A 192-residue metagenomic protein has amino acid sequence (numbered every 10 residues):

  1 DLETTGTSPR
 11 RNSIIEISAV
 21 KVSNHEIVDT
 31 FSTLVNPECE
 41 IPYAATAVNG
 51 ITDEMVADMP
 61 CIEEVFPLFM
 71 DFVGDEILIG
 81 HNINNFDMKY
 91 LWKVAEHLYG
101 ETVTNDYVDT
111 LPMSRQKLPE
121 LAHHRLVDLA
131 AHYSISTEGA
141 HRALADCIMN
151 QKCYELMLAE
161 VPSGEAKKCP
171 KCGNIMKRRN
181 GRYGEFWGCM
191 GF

Functional and structural regions predicted by a protein language model:
L2-W92, E96-N105, P119-H141: Conserved non-catalytic scaffold segment of RNase H-like nuclease domains
T104-R115: A short, structured active-site edge motif that brings together acidic residues
R142-L156: Acidic, divalent-metal-coordinating active-site segment for phosphoryl/phosphodiester hydrolysis, typified by short
P162-K168, E185: Short metal-coordination and nucleic-acid-contact micro-motifs, chiefly zinc-binding Cys/His arrays
C169-C172, C189: Short cysteine-rich clusters marking metal-coordination/redox-active sites
N174-R178: Short functional micro-motifs and their immediate structural scaffolds
R182-F192: Cysteine-rich micro-motifs
